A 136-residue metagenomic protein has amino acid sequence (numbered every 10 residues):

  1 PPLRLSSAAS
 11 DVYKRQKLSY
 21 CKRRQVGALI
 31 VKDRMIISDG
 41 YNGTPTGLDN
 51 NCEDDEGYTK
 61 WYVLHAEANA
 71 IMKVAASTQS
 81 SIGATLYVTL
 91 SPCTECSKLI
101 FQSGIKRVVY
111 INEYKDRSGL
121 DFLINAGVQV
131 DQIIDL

Functional and structural regions predicted by a protein language model:
P1-A9, Y13: Single conserved hydrophobic/aromatic residue that forms the stacking wall/gate of nucleotide- or nucleobase-binding
K14, L18-R23: Short loop/turn motifs at secondary-structure junctions and domain boundaries
K32, I37-L136: Zn2+-dependent cytidine deaminase-like catalytic core
